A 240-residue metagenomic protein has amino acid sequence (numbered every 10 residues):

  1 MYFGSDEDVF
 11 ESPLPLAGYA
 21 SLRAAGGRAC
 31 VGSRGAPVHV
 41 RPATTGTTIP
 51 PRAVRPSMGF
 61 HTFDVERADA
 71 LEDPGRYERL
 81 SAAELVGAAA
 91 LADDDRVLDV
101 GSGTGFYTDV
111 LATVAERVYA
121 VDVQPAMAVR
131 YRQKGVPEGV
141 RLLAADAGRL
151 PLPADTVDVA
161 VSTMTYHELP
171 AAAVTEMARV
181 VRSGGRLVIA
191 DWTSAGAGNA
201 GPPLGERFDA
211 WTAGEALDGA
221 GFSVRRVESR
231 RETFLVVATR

Functional and structural regions predicted by a protein language model:
V31, G35-D69: N-terminal, positively charged/glycine-rich alpha-helical extensions of SAM-dependent methyltransferases
E66-V86: Conserved SAM-binding loop and adjacent beta-strand
D69-A70, P74-R76, R186-V237: C-terminal alpha-helical "lid/dimerization" subdomain adjacent to the S-adenosyl-L-methionine
V86-A92, L150-P151: Glycine-rich helix-loop-beta junction characteristic of Rossmann-like nucleotide cofactor-binding loops
L98-R149: Class I SAM-dependent methyltransferase SAM/SAH-binding core
G148-V159: A short acidic, Gly/Pro-enriched loop at the edge of an enzyme's catalytic core that lines a small-molecule cofactor
D158-A172: A short SAM/SAH-binding and catalytic strip from SAM-dependent methyltransferases
A173-R186: A short glycine-rich, Lys/Arg-flanked "PGG" loop and its adjoining helix->strand segment in the class I
